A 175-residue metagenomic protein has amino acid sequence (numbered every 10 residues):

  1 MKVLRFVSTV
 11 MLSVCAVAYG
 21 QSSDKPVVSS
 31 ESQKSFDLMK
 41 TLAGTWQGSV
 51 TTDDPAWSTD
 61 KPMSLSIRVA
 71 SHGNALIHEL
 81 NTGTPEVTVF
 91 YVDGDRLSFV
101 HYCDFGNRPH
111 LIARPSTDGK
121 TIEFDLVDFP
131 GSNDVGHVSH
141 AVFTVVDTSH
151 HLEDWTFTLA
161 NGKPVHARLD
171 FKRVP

Functional and structural regions predicted by a protein language model:
M1-R5: Positively charged n-region of N-terminal signal peptides that target proteins for export
V7-C15: Bacterial N-terminal signal peptides
S22-V28, H150-L152, T156-P175: Edge beta-strand at a domain terminus
S30-Q47: N-terminal helix-cap/turn-to-beta initiation motif at the start of protein domains
A43-Q47, S71-E79, D95-V100, G119-D125 (+1 more regions): Short, hydrophobic/aromatic-rich segments at coil-to-beta transitions
P62-V69, V87-F90, H110-P115, V138-V145 (+2 more regions): Hydrophobic/aromatic beta-strand elements that line small-molecule binding cavities or substrate pockets in beta-rich
T82-R114: Helix-adjacent hinge/juxtasegments
C103-P115, G119-S139: An anionic, turn-rich surface loop/hairpin at beta-sheet edges that serves as a generic interaction/coordination patch
